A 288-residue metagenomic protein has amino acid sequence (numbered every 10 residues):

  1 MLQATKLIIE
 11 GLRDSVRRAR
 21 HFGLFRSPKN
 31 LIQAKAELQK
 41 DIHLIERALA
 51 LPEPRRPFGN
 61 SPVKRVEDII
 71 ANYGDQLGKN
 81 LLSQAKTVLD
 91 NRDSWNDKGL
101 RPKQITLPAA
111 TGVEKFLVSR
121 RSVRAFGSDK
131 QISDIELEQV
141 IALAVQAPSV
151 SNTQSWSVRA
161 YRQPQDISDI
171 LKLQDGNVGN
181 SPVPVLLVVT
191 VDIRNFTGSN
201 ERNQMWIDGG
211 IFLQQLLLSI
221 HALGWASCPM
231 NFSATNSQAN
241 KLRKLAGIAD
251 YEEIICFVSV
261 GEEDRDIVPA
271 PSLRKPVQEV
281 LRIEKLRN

Functional and structural regions predicted by a protein language model:
M1-N288: Acidic, surface-exposed loops and disordered segments
